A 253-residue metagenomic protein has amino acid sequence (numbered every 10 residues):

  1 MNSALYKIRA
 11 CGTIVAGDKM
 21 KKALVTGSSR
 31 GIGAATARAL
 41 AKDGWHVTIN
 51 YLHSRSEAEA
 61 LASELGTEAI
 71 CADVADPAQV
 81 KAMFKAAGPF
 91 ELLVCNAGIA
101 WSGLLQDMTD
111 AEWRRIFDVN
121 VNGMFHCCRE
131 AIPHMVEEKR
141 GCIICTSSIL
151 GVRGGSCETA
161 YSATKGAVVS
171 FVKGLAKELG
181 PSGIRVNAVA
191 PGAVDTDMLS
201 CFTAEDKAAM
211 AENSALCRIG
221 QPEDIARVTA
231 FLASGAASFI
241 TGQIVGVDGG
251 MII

Functional and structural regions predicted by a protein language model:
S29-R30: Conserved glycine-rich cofactor-binding loop
R55, C71-A82, D110, E223-D224: The beta1-alpha1 cofactor-binding region of Rossmann-like NAD(H)/NADP(H)-dependent oxidoreductases
L104-L105, E112-F117, L199, D206 (+1 more regions): Substrate-binding pocket helix/loop in short-chain dehydrogenase/reductase
F125, I184, R218-V247, I252: C-terminal substrate-recognition "lid" of short-chain dehydrogenase/reductases
C128, T164, V172: Active-site helix of classical SDR
P133, K177-P181, S238: Alpha-helical segment proximal to the catalytic Tyr-Lys
S148: Residue(s) in the substrate-gating loop at a strand-loop-helix junction that position the organic substrate next
